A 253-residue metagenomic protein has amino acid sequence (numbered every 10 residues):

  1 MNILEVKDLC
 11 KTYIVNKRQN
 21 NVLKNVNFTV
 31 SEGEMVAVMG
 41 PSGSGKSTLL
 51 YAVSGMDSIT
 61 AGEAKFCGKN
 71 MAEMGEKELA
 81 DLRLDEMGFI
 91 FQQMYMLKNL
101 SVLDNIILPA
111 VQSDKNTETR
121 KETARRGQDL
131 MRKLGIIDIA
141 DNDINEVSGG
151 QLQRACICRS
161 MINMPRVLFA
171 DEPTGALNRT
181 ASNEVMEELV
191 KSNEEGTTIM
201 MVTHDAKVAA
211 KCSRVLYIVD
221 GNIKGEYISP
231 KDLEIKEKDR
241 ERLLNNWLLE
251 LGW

Functional and structural regions predicted by a protein language model:
M39-P41: The feature captures the beta-strand-to-loop junction immediately N-terminal to the Walker
G62-N70: Conserved ABC transporter NBD signature motif
K69-N70, I107, T119-D138: Conserved ABC ATPase "signature" region
L100-P109: Short coil-to-helix segment of the ABC ATPase nucleotide-binding domain corresponding to the Q-loop/switch region
D143-V147, Q151: Conserved ABC ATPase signature
S160-M161: ABC ATPase C-loop
M164: Conserved catalytic motifs of ABC-family nucleotide-binding domains
L168-D171: Catalytic Walker B motif of ABC-type/P-loop ATPase nucleotide-binding domains
